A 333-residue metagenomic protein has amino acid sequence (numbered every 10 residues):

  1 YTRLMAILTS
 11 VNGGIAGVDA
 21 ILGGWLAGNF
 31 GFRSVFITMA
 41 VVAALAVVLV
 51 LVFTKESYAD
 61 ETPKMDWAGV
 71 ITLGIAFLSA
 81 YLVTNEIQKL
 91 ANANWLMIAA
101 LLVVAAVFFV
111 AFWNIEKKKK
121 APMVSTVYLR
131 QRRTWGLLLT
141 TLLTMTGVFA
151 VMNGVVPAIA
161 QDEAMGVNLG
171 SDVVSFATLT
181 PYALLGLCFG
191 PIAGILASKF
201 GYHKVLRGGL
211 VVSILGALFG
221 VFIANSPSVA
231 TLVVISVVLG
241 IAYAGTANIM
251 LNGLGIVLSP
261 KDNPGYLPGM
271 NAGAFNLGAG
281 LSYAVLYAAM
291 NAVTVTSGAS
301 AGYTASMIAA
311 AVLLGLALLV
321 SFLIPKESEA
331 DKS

Functional and structural regions predicted by a protein language model:
Y1, S34, E61, K89-A93 (+4 more regions): Membrane-interfacial loop-to-transmembrane-helix junctions in polytopic alpha-helical membrane proteins
Y1-S10: Cytoplasmic helix-loop-helix junction between adjacent transmembrane helices in 12-TM secondary transporters
T9, A16, A43-A46, S79-L82 (+5 more regions): Helical transmembrane-bundle signal
S10, G14-F30, L78, L82 (+1 more regions): A gly/Pro-rich, aromatic-decorated transmembrane alpha-helix motif that marks the paired, flexible gating helices
G24, L51-T54, T84-L90, W113-E116 (+4 more regions): Transmembrane helix-loop junctions and nearby membrane-interface residues
N29, S34-V41, W95-V103, F222 (+2 more regions): Alpha-helical transmembrane segments in eukaryotic/viral proteins
F30-T140: Hydrophobic transmembrane-helix bundles of small-molecule transporters
M123-V295, A299-S328: 12-transmembrane solute porter fold
